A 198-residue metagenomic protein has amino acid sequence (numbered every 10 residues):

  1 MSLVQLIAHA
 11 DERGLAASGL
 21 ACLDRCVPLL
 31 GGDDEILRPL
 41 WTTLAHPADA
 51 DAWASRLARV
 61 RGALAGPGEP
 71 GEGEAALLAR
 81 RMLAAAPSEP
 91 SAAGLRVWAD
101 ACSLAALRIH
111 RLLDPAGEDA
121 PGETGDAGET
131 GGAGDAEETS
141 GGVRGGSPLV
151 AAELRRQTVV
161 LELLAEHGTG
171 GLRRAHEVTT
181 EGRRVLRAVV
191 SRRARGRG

Functional and structural regions predicted by a protein language model:
M1-A21: N-terminal leader/propeptide segments of preproteins
A16-G168: Structured binding/interaction patches within domain cores
G146-P148, T158-G198: Mature, well-folded catalytic/scaffold domains that follow N-terminal targeting or propeptide regions
